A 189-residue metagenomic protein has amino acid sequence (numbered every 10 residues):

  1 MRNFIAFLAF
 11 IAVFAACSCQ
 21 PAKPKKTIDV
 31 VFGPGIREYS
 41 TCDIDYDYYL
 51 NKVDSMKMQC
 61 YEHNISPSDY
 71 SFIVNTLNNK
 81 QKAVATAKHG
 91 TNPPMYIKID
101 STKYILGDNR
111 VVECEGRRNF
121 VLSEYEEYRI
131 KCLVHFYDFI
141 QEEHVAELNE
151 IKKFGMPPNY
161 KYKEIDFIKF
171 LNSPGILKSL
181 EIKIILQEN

Functional and structural regions predicted by a protein language model:
M1-T27: Bacterial Sec-dependent N-terminal signal peptides
Q20-N189: Function-determining sites in protein domains
